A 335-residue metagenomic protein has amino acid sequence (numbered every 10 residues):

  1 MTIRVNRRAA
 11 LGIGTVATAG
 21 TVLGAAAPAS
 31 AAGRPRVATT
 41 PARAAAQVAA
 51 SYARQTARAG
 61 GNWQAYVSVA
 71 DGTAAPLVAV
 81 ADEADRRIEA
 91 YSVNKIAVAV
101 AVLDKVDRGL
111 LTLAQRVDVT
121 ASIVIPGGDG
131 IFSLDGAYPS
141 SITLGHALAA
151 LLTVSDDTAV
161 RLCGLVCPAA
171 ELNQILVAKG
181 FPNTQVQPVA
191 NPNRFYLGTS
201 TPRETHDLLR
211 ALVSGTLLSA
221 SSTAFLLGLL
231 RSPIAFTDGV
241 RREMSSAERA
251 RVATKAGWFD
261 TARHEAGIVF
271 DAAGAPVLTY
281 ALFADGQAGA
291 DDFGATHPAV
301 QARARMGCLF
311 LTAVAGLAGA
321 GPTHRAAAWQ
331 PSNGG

Functional and structural regions predicted by a protein language model:
R4-V16, R34-A53, A59, V166 (+3 more regions): Structured C-terminal helix/loop/strand segments within mature extracytoplasmic catalytic/sensor domains
T21-P28: C-terminal segment of classical bacterial N-terminal signal peptides
A31-E89: Beta-lactamase-like hydrolase cores
N62-Q64, V160-G215: Mid-domain, small-residue-enriched loop/turn segments at the edges of structured enzyme/sensor domains
S68-D71, T120-S122, L151-S155, C163-V166 (+4 more regions): Active-site-proximal beta-strand/loop segments in catalytic clefts of secreted hydrolases
I88-V117, Y280: Active-site SXXK
V100-R108, L165, D207-S214, L311-T312: Short glycine/serine- and small hydrophobic-enriched flexible loop segments
I123-R161, A169: Conserved catalytic neighborhood of penicillin-recognizing serine enzymes
